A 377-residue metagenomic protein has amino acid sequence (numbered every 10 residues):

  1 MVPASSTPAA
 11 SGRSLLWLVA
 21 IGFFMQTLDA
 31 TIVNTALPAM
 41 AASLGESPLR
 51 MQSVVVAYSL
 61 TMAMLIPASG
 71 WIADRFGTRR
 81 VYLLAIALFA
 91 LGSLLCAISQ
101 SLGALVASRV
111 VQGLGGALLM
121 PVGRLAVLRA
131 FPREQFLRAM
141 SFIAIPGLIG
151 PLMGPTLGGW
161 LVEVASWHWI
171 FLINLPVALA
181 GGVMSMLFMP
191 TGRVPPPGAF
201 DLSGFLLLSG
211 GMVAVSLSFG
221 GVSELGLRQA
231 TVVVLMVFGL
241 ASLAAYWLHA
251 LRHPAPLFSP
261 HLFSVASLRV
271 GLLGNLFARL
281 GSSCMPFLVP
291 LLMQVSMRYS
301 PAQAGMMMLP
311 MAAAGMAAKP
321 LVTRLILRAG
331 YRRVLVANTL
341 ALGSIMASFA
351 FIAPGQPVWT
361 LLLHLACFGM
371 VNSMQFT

Functional and structural regions predicted by a protein language model:
M1-S11, V194: Intrinsic disorder in cytosolic terminal tails and internal cytosolic loops of multi-pass membrane transporters
G12-L28, V33-L37, L44, P48-A57 (+6 more regions): 12-transmembrane solute porter fold
L37, G150-V162, S166, V215 (+3 more regions): Small-residue (Gly/Pro/Ala) motifs that create kinks and tight helix-helix packing interfaces
S43-L44, L49, D74-R75, A97-Q100 (+7 more regions): Membrane-helix boundary and inter-helical linker elements of multi-pass secondary transporters
L60-M64, L94, L148, L152 (+3 more regions): Hydrophobic/small/kink-forming positions within alpha-helical transmembrane segments of polytopic membrane proteins
I66-S203: Helix-loop-helix hairpins in multi-pass membrane proteins, especially solute transporters
E163-G274: Hydrophobic transmembrane-helix bundles of small-molecule transporters
